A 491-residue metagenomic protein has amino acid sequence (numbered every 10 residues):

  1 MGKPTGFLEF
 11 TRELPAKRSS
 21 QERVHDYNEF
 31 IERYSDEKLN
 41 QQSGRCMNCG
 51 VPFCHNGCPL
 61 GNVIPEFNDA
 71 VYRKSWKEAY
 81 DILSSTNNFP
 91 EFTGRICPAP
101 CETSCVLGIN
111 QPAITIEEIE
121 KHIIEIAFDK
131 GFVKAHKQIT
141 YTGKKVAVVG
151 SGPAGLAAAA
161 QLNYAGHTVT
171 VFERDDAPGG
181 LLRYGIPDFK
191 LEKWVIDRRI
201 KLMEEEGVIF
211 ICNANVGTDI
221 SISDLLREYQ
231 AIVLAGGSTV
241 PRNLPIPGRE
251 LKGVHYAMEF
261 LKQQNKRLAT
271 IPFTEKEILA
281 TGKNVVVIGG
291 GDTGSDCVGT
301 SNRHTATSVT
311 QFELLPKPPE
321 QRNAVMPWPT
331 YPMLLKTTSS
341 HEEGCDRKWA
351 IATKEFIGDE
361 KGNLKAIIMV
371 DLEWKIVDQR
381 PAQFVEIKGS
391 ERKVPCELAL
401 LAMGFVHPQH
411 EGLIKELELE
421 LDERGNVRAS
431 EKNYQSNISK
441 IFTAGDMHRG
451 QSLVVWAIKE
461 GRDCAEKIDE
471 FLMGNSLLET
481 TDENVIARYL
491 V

Functional and structural regions predicted by a protein language model:
T5-E32, G61-R73, E78-S84, I109 (+9 more regions): Beta1-alpha1 glycine-rich phosphate/pyrophosphate-binding loop at the start of Rossmann-like nucleotide-binding domains
R23-Q42, V63-R95, A99, N110-T140 (+1 more regions): Ferredoxin-type iron-sulfur electron-transfer modules in oxidoreductases and energy-metabolism complexes
C46-C49, C54, C58, T93-C97 (+2 more regions): Short cysteine clusters
H122-T140, K201-T218, P241-H304, L421-K432 (+1 more regions): Glycine-rich dinucleotide-binding loop and its adjacent helix/turn
T140, K145-V149, D197-I246, E355-I368 (+3 more regions): Feature captures the FAD/FMN-dependent oxidoreductase FAD-binding
V146-V148, V169, V285, I441: Conserved hydrophobic helix-helix packing surfaces used for dimerization/oligomerization
E250-G282, K375-Q451: FAD-site-proximal beta/loop scaffold in flavoenzymes
G294-G299, M447-L472: A conserved FAD-binding loop/helix module that cradles the flavin
